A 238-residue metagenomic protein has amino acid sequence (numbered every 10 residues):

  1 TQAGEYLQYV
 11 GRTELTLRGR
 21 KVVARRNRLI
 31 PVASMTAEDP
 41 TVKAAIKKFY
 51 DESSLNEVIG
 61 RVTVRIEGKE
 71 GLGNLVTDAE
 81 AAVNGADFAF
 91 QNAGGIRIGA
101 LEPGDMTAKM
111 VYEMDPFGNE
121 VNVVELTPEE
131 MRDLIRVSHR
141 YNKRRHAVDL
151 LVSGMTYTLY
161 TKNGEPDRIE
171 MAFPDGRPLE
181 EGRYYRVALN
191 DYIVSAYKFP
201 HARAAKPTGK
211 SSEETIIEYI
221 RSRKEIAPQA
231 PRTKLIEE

Functional and structural regions predicted by a protein language model:
A3-E238: Catalytic centers of hydrolytic enzymes
